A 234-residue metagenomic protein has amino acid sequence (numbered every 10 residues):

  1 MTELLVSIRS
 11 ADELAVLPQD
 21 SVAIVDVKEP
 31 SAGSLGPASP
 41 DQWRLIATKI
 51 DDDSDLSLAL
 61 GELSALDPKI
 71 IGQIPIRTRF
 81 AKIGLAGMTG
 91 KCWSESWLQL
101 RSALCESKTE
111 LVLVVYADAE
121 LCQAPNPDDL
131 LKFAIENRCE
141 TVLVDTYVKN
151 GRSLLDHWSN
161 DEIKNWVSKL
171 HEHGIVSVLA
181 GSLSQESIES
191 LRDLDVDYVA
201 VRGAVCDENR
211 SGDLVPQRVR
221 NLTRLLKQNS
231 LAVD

Functional and structural regions predicted by a protein language model:
M1-I8, T48, N165, D234: N-terminal amphipathic alpha-helix/helix-capping segment at the start of soluble metabolic enzymes
T2-P18, A23: N-terminal basic/disordered segments at the start of proteins
A23-L35, I76-C92, T141-G151, L194-V219: Glycine-rich phosphate-binding active-site loops on the catalytic face of alpha/beta enzymes
I24, E29-L60: Glycine/small-residue-rich interface belts in oligomeric ring/scaffold proteins and their assembly partners
V25, W43-T48, C122-T146, L154-D193 (+1 more regions): Short loop-to-alpha-helix "cap/lid" segments that border enzyme active sites across diverse enzyme classes
P40-I50, G90-L104, V201-D234: C-terminal helical cap(s) of enzyme catalytic domains, especially alpha/beta-barrels
D51-I71, I76-L155, K169-H173: Conserved anion-binding
D53-S54, E106-T109, N160-I175, N221-D234: Short acidic, glycine/proline-enriched helix-loop-strand junctions
